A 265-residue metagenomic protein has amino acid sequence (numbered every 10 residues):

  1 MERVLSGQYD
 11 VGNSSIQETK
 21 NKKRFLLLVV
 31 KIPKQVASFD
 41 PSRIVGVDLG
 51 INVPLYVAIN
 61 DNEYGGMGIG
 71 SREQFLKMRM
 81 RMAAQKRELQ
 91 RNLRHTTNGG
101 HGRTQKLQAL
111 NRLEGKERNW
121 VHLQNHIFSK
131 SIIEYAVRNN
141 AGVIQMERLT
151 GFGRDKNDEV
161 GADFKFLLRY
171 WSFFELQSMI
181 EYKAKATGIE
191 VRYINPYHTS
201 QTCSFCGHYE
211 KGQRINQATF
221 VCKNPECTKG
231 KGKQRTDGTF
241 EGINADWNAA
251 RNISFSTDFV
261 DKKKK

Functional and structural regions predicted by a protein language model:
M1-K20, F166, Y170: Acidic carboxylate diad motif detector
K20-K265: Positively charged, helix-rich recognition surfaces that bind polyanionic ligands
